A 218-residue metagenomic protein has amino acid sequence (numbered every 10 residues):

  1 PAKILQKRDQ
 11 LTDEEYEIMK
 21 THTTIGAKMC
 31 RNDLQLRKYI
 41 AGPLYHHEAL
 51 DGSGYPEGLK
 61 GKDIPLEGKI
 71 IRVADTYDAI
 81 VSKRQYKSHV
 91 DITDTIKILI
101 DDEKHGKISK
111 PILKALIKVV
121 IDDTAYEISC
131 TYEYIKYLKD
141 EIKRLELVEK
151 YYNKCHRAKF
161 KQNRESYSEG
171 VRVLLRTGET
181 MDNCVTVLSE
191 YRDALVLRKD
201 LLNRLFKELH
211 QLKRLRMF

Functional and structural regions predicted by a protein language model:
P1-L215: Histidine- and acidic-residue-rich, metal-dependent catalytic cores
